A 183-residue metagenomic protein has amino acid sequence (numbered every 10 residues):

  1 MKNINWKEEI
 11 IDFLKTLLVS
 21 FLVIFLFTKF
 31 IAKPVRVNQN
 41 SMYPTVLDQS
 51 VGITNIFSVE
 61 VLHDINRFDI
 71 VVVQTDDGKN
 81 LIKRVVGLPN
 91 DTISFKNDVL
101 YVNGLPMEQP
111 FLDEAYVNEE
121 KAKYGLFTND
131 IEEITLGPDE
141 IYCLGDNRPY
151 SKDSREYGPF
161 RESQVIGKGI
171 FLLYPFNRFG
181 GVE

Functional and structural regions predicted by a protein language model:
K2-I10, L26, P44-E183: Soluble "head" domains of membrane/secretory-pathway proteins
L14-F30: Hydrophobic membrane-insertion alpha-helices, especially the h-region of bacterial N-terminal signal peptides
L26-M42: Aromatic-capped interface at the extracytoplasmic side of an N-terminal signal-anchor transmembrane helix
